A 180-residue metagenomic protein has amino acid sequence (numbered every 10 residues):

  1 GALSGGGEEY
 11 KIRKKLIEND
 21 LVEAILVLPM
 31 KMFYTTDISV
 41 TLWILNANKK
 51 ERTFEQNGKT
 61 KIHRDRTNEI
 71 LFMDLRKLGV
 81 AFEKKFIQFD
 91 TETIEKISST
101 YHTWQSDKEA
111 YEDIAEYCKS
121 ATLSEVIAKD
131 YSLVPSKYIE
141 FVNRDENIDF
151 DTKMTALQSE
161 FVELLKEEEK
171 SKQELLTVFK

Functional and structural regions predicted by a protein language model:
G1-K180: A conserved structural/catalytic subdomain of Rossmann-like adenosyl-cofactor enzymes
